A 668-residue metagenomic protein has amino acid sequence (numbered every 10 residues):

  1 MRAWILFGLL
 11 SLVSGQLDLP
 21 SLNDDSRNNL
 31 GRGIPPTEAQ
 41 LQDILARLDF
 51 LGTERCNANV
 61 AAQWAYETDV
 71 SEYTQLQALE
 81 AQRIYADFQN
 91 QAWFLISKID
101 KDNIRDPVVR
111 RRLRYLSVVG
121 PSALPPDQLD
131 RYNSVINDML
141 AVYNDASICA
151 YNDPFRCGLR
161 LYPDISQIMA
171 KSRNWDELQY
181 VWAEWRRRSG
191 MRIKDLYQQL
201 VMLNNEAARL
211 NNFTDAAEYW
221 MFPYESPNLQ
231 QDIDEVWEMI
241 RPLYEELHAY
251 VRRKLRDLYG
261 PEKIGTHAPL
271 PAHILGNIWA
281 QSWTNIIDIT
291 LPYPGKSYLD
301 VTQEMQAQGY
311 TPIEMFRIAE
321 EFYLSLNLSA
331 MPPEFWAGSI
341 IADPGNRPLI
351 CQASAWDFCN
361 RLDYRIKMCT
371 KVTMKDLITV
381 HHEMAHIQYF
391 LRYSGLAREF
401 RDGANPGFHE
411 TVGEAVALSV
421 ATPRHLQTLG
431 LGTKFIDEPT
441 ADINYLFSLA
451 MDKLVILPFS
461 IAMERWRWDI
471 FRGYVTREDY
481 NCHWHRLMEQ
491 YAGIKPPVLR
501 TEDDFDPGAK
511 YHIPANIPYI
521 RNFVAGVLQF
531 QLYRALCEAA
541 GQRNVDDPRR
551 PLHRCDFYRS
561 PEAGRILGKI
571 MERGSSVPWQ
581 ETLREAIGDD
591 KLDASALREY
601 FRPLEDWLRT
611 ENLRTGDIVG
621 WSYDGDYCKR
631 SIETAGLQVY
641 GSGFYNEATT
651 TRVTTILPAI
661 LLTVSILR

Functional and structural regions predicted by a protein language model:
M1-F7, T654-A659: Sec-dependent signal peptide recognition, specifically the positively charged N-region followed immediately by
R2, L9-Q198, A217, K510-R521 (+7 more regions): N-terminal helix-rich structural modules
P20-L41, E67-T68, E72-Q75, D215 (+9 more regions): C-terminal, non-catalytic "cap/extension" segments appended to globular domains
R156-K171, E177-Y180, Q198-K367, T433-V455 (+4 more regions): Active-site-proximal, well-structured secondary-structure segments within enzyme catalytic domains
L200, T373-Q388: Short alpha-helix carrying the canonical HExxH Zn2+-binding catalytic motif
E218, F390-A415, L429-G430: Post-HEXXH active-site segment of zinc metalloproteases
P406-D437, I443-F447: Conserved catalytic alpha/beta cores of large enzymes that bind or transform nucleotide phosphates and polynucleotides
N646-R668: Cleavable C-terminal sorting propeptides in eukaryotic secreted/cell-surface proteins
